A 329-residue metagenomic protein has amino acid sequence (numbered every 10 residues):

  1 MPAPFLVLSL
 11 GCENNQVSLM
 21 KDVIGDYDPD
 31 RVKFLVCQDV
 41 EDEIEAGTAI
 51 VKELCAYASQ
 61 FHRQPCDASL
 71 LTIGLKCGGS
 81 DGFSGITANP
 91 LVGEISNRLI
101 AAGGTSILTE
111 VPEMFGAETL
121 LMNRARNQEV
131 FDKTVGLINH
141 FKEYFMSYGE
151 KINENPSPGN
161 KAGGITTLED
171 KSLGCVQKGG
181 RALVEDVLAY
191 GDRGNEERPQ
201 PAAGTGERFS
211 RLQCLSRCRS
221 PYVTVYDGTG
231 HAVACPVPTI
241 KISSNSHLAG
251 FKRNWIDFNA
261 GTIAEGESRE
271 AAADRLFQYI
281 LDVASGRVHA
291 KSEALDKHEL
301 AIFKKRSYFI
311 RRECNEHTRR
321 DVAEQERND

Functional and structural regions predicted by a protein language model:
M1-F61, L70-T72, H140, Y144-M146: Alpha/propeptide regions of enzymes that mature by internal proteolysis
V7, L70, L75-C77, D81-D329: Anaerobic metallocofactor- and corrinoid-dependent redox/one-carbon enzyme cores, especially those from methanogenesis
K33, Q38-S59, P65-D67, G78 (+5 more regions): Nucleotide/pyrophosphate-binding catalytic subdomain
